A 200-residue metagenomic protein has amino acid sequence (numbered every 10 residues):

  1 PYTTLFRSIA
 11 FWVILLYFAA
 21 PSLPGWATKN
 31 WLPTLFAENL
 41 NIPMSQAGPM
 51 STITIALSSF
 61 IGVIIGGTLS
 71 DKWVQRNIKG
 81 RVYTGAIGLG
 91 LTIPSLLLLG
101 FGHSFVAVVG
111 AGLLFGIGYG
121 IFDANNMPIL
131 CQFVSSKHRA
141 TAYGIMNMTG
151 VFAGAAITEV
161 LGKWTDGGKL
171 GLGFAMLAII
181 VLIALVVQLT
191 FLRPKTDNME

Functional and structural regions predicted by a protein language model:
P1-L5: Short, small-residue-biased leader/transition segments that mark boundaries at the very start of proteins
S8-I64, D123, M127, T158: Extracytoplasmic gate region of multi-pass secondary transporters
F36-A37, L69-S70, V74, L161-G168: Interfacial helix-cap and linker-helix signal at transmembrane-aqueous boundaries of multi-pass secondary transporters
P43, G80-Y83, K163-I180: A membrane-interface helix-boundary motif in multi-pass transporters
V63, C131-G167: A late C-terminal transmembrane helix in Major Facilitator Superfamily
D71-G88: Cytoplasmic membrane-interface "Motif A"-like loop-to-helix N-cap segments of 12-TM Major Facilitator Superfamily
S95, L99-F101, A175-E200: Multi-pass alpha-helical transporter architecture, strongest for 12-TM Major Facilitator/SLC carriers used
F105-I121: Hydrophobic core of transmembrane alpha-helices in multi-pass small-molecule transporters, especially MFS/SLC-type
